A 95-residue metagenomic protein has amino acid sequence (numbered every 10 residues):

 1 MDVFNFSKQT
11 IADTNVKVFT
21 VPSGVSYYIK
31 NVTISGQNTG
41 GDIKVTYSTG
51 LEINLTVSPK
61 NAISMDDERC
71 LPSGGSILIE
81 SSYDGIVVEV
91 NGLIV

Functional and structural regions predicted by a protein language model:
M1-Y27, N31, E80-V95: C-terminal interaction-tip segments
F6-Q9, T46, S58, C70-L71 (+1 more regions): A generic signature of intrinsically disordered, low-complexity regions enriched in glycine/proline and charged/polar
D13-N15, S26-Y28, T39, T49 (+2 more regions): Residues that act as N-cap/strand-start positions at coil-to-secondary-structure junctions
G24, Q37, R69-C70, S82: Short polar/acidic secondary-structure junctions
Q37-N54: Short, surface-exposed beta-strand/strand-loop-strand elements in extracellular ectodomains
T49-S76: Intrinsically disordered, low-complexity Pro/Gly/Ser/Thr-rich segments with frequent PxxP/GP/PP motifs and embedded
